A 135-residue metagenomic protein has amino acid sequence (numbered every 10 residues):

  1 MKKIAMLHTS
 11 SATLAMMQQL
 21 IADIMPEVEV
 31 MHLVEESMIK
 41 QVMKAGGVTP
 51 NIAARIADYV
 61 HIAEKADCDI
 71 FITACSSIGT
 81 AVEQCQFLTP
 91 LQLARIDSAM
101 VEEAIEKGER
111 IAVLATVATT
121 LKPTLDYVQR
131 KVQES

Functional and structural regions predicted by a protein language model:
M1-S135: Non-catalytic structural scaffold of enzyme domains
